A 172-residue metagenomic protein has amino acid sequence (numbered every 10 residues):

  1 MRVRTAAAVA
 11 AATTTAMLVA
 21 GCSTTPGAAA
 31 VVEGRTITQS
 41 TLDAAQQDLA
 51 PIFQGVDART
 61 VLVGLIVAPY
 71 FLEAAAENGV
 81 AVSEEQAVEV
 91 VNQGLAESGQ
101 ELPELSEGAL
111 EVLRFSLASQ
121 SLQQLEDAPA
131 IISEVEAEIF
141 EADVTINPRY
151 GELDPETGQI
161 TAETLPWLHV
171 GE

Functional and structural regions predicted by a protein language model:
M1-V56, F140-E172: Short, low-structural-confidence N-terminal segments
T24-L110: N-terminal targeting/tethering segments
G27, A68, L72, E77 (+2 more regions): A C-terminal, polar beta->alpha supersecondary segment
